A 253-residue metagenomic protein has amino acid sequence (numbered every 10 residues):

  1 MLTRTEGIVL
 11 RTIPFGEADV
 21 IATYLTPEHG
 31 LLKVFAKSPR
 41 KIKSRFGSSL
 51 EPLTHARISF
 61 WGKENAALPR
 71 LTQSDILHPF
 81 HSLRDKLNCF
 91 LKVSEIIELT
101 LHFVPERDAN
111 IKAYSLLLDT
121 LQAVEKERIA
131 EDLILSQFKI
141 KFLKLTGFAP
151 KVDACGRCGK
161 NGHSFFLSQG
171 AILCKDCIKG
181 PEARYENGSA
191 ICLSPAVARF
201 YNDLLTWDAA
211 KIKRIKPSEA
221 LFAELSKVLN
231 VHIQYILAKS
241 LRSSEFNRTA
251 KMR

Functional and structural regions predicted by a protein language model:
M1-R253: Non-catalytic alpha-helical scaffolds and adjoining flexible linkers that form interface surfaces for assembly
